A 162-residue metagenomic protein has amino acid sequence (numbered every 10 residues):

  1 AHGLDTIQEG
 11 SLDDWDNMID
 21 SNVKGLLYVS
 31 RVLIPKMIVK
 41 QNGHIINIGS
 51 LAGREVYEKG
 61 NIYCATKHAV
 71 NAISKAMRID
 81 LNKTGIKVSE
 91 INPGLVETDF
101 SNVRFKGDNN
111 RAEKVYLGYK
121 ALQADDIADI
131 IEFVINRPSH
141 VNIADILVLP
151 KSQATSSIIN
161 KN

Functional and structural regions predicted by a protein language model:
G3-I7, S11-I19: Substrate-binding pocket helix/loop in short-chain dehydrogenase/reductase
D5, V32-Q41: A short helix-coil junction within the Rossmann-fold of NAD(P)-dependent oxidoreductases
G10, V56-C64, A76: Active-site loop-to-helix junction immediately N-terminal to the catalytic Tyr of the SDR YXXXK motif in Rossmann-fold
S30, T66: Active-site helix of classical SDR
P35, I79-N82: Alpha-helical segment proximal to the catalytic Tyr-Lys
S50: Residue(s) in the substrate-gating loop at a strand-loop-helix junction that position the organic substrate next
E90-I91, N110-S156: C-terminal helical subdomain
